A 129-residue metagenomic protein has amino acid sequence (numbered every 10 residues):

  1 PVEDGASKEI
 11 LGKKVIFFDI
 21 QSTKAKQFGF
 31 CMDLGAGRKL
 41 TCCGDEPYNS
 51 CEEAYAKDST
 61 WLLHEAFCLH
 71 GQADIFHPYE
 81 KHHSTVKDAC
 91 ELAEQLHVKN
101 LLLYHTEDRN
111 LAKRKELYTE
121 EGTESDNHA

Functional and structural regions predicted by a protein language model:
P1-A54: Core dinuclear metal-dependent hydrolase active-site scaffold
K39, P47-A129: Cap/insert and terminal regions of metallo-dependent hydrolase folds
